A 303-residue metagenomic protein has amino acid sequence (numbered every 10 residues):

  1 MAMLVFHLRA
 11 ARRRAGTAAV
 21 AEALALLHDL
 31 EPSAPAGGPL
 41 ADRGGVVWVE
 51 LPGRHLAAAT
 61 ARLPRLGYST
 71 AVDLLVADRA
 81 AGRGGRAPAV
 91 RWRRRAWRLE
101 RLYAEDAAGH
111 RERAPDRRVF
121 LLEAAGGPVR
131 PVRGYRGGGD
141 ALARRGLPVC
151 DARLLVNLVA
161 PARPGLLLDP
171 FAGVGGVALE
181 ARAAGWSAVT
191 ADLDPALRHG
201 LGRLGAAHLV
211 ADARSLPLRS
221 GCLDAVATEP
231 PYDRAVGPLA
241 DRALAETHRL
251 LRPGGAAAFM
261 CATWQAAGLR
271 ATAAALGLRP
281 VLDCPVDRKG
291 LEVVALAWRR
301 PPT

Functional and structural regions predicted by a protein language model:
M1-A59, D106, E112-T303: Class I S-adenosyl-L-methionine-dependent methyltransferase catalytic core
A41-W97: Conserved AdoMet
A81-A125: Classical nucleotidyltransferase
